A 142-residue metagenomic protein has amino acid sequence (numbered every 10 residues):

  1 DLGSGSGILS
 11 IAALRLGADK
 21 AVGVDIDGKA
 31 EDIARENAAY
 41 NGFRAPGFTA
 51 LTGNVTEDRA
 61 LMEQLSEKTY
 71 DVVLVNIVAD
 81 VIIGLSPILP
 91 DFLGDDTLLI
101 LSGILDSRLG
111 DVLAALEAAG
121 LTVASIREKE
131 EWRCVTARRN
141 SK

Functional and structural regions predicted by a protein language model:
D1-V55: Conserved SAM/SAH cofactor-binding pocket of Class I
K29-I33, V81, R108: Conserved short alpha-helix immediately C-terminal to the canonical SAM/SAH-binding motif I of Rossmann-like
A60-V72: A short acidic, Gly/Pro-enriched loop at the edge of an enzyme's catalytic core that lines a small-molecule cofactor
V72-I83: A short SAM/SAH-binding and catalytic strip from SAM-dependent methyltransferases
I77, L101-D106: Short strand-turn motif at the edge of the Rossmann-like AdoMet-binding core
I83-L98: A short glycine-rich, Lys/Arg-flanked "PGG" loop and its adjoining helix->strand segment in the class I
S107-A119: Short alpha-helix
T122, E128-K142: Core SAM-dependent methyltransferase catalytic element
